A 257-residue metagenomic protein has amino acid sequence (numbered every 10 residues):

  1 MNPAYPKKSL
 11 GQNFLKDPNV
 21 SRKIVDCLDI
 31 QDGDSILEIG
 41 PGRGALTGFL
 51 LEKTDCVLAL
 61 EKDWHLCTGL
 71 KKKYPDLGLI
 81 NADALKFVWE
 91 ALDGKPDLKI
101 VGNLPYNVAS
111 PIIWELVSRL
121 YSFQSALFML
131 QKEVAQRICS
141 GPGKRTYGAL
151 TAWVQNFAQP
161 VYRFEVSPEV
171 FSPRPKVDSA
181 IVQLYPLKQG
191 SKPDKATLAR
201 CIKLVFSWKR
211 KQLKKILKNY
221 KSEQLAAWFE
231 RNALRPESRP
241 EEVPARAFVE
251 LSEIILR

Functional and structural regions predicted by a protein language model:
M1-L204, E241, E250: Catalytic cores of RNA-modifying enzymes
P186, L204-R257: C-terminal lobe and adjacent flexible extensions of AdoMet/dcAdoMet transferase-like proteins
